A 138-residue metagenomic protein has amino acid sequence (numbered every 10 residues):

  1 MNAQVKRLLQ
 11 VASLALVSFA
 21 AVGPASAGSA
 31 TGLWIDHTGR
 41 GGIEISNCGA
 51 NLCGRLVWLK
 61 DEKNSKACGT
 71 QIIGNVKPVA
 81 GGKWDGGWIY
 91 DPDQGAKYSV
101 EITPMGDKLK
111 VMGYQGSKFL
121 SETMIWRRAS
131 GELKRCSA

Functional and structural regions predicted by a protein language model:
N2-A12: Bacterial N-terminal signal peptides that target proteins for export
V11-A21: Bacterial N-terminal signal peptides
V22-A27: Sec/Tat signal peptide C-region and signal peptidase I cleavage site
A30-S99, G131: Central antiparallel beta-sheet cores of small beta-barrel/beta-sandwich binding domains
V76, G106, K134-C136: Mature extracellular/passenger domains of Gram-negative fimbrial/pilin and adhesin proteins
A96-E101, D107-Q115, S121-I125: Surface-exposed interaction patches
S117-A138: Edge beta-strand at a domain terminus
